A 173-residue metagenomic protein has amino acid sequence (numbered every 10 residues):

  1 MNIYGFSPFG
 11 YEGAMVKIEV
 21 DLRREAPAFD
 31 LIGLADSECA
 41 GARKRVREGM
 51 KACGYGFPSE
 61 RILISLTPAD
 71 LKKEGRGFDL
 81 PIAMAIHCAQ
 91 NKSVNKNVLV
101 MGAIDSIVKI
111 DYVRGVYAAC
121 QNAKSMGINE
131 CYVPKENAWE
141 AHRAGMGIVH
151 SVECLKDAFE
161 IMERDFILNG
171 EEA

Functional and structural regions predicted by a protein language model:
M1-A173: Peripheral, non-AAA+ core regions of ATP-driven protein-machinery
